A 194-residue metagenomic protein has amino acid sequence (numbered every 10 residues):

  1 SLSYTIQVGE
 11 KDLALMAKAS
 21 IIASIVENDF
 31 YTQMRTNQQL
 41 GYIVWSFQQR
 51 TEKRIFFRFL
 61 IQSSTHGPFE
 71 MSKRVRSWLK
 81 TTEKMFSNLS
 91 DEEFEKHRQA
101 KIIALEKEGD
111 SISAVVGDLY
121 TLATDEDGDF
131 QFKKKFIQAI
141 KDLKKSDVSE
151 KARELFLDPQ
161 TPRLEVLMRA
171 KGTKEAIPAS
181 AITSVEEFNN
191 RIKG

Functional and structural regions predicted by a protein language model:
S1-G9, E93-G194: C-terminal regions of mature proteins
S1-S3, M16, D29-Y31, N37-G41 (+3 more regions): Active-site lining segments that contact anionic ligands and/or coordinate catalytic metals
D12-M16, H66-K73, E175-P178: Short, conserved charged micro-motifs
A14-V26: Active/ligand-binding-proximal structured segments within catalytic/core domains that scaffold catalytic residues
I21, D29-F30, K151: Short, hydrophobic/aromatic alpha-helical segments in well-folded domains
I25, D29, Q33, Q48-S111 (+1 more regions): M16/insulysin-pitrilysin zinc metalloprotease superfamily fold
G41-F47: A short linear hydrophobic-aromatic micro-motif
